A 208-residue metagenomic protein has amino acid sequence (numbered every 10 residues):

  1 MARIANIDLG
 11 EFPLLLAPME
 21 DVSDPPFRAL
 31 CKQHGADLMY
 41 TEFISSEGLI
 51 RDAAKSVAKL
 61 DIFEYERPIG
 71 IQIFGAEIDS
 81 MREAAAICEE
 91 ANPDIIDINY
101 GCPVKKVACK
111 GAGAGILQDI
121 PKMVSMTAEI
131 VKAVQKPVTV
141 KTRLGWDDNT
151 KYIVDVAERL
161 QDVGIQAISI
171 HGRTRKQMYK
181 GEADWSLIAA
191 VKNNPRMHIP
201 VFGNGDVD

Functional and structural regions predicted by a protein language model:
M1-D208: Flavin-dependent oxidoreductase catalytic cores
